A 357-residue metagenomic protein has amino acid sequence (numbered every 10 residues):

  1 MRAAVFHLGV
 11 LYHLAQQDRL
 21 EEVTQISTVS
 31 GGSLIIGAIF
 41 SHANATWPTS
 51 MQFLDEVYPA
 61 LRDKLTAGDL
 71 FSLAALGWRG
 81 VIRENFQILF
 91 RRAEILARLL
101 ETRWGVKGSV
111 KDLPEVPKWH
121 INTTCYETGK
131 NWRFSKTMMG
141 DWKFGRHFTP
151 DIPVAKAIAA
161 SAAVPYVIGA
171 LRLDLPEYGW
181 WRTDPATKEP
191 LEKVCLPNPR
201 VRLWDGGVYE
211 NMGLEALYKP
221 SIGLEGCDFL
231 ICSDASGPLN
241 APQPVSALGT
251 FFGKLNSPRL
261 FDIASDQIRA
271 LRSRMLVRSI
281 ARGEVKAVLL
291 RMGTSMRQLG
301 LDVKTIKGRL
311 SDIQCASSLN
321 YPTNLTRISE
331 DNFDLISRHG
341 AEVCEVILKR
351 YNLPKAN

Functional and structural regions predicted by a protein language model:
R2-A4, S33-I36, T128-K130, E210-M212 (+2 more regions): Flexible loop/turn segments at secondary-structure boundaries
R2-F90, E94, S135-K136: Patatin-like phospholipase
E22, R98-K111, P117-W119, N211-P220 (+1 more regions): Short alpha-helical segments and helix-capping/turn motifs at coil-helix boundaries
Q25-T28, H120-N122, L203, I231-C232: Structural recognition of the beta-strand scaffold that forms the well-ordered cores of secreted hydrolase catalytic
F40-W47, G80, S135-D141, L217-S221 (+1 more regions): Short secondary-structure boundary/capping segments
A74-Q87, L113-K219: Active-site gating loop/helix substructures
R91-E115, H120, T149, R327 (+2 more regions): Conserved N-terminal structural segment that caps and organizes enzyme catalytic cores in eukaryotes
P197-P199, L203, V208-E210, A216 (+2 more regions): C-terminal helical/tail subdomains of lipid-metabolizing enzymes
